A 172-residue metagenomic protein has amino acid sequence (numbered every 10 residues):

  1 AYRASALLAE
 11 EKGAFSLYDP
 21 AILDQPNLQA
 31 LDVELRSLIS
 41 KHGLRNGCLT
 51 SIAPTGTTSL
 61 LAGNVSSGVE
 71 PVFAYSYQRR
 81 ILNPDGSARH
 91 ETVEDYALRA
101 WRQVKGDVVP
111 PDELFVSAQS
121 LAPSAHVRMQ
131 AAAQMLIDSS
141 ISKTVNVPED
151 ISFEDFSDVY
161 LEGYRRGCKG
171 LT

Functional and structural regions predicted by a protein language model:
A1-Q25: Extended, well-ordered alpha-helical scaffold/bundle regions in very large, multi-domain proteins
A14, Q25-L28, L38-R45, T50-T172: Catalytic alpha/beta core of large soluble enzyme barrels
V33-L35: Preference for well-ordered, secondary-structure-rich cores of eukaryotic proteins
